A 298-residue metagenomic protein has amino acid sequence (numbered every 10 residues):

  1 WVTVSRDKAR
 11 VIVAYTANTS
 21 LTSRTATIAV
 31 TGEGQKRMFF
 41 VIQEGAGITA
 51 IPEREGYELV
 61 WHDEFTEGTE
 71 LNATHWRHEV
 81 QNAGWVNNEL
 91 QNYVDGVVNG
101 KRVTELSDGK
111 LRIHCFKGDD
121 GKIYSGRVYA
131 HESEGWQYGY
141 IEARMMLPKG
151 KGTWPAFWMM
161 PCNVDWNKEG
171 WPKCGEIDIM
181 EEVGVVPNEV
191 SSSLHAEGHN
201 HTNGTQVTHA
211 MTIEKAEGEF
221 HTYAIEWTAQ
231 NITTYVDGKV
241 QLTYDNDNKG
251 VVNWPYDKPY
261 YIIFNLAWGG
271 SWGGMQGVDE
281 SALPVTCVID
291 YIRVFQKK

Functional and structural regions predicted by a protein language model:
W1-I12: Surface-exposed binding patches on compact interaction domains or structured appendages
R6-K8, G32-G34, W227-A229, V236: A generic beta-sheet turn/junction motif
R10-A14, L111-H114: Generic recognition of long tandem-repeat/solenoid scaffolds
T16-T22: Short, surface-exposed loop/turn segments at beta-strand-coil junctions that are enriched for proline with nearby
A17, T27, Q43-G45: N-terminal/domain-start segments enriched in small and hydrophobic, helix-friendly residues, covering either
T22-G34: A short beta-strand micro-motif common to beta-rich folds, especially ectodomain repeats
Q35-I48: C-terminal edge beta-strand
G47-K298: GH16 jelly-roll
